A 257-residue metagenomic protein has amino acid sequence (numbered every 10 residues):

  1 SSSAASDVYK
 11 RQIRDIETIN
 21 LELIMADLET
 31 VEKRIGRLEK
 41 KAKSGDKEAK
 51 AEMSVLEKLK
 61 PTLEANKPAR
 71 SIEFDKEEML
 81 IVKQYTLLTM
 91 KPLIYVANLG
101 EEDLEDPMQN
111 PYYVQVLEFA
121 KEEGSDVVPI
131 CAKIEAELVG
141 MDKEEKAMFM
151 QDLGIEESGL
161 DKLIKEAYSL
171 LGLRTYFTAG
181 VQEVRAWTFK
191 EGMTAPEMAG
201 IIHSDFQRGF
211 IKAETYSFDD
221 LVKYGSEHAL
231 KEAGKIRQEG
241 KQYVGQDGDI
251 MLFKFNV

Functional and structural regions predicted by a protein language model:
S1, I24, Q109: Short, conserved glycine- and acidic-residue-centered signature motifs in active-site or ligand-binding loops
S1-A5, Y9, C131: Single conserved hydrophobic/aromatic residue that forms the stacking wall/gate of nucleotide- or nucleobase-binding
S6-I24: Conserved P-loop NTPase nucleotide-binding/switch module
I16, L21, L28, D46-A49 (+1 more regions): Amphipathic alpha-helical coiled-coil segments with heptad-repeat character
E22-L23, D27, F119-E122: Substrate-engagement module of ASCE P-loop NTPases
L28-I35: Conserved phosphoryl-transfer catalytic core
R37-V244, M251, N256-V257: C-terminal-of-GTPase-core extension/linker across diverse P-loop GTPases
